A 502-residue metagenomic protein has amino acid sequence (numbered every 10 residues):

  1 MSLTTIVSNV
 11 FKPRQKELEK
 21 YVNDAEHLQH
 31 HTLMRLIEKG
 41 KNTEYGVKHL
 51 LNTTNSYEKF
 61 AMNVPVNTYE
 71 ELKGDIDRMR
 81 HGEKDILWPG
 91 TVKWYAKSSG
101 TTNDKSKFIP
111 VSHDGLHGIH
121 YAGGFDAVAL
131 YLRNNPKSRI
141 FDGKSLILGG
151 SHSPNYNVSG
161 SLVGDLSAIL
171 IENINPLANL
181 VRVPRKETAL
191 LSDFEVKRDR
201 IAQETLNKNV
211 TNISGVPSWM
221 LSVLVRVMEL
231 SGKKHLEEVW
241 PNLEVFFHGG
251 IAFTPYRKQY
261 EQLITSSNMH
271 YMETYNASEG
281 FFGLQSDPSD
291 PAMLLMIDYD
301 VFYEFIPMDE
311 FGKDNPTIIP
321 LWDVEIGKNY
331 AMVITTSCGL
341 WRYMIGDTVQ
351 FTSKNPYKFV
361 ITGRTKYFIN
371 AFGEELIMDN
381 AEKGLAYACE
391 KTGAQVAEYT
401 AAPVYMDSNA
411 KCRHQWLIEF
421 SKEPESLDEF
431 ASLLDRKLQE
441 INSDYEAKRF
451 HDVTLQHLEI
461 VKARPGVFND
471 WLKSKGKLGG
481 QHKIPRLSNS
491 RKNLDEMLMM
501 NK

Functional and structural regions predicted by a protein language model:
M1-N52, K59-V64, D75-R78, G82 (+1 more regions): Active-site glycine/GP-rich loop and adjacent strand/helix microenvironment that borders small-molecule binding pockets
H27, H31-Y95, S106-V111, G118 (+2 more regions): Active-site diphosphate/adenylate-binding microenvironment
K84-D85, D104-G115, E238, V245 (+1 more regions): Non-catalytic, beta-rich accessory domains that mediate macromolecular interactions or localization
A96-T102: Conserved helicase ATPase motor motifs in RecA-like P-loop NTPase domains
N103-D104, K366: A broad detector of the eukaryotic-type serine/threonine protein kinase catalytic domain
D114-H117, E423-P424: Short strand->helix junction
L130-P176: Conserved AMP-binding loop of ANL adenylate-forming enzymes
